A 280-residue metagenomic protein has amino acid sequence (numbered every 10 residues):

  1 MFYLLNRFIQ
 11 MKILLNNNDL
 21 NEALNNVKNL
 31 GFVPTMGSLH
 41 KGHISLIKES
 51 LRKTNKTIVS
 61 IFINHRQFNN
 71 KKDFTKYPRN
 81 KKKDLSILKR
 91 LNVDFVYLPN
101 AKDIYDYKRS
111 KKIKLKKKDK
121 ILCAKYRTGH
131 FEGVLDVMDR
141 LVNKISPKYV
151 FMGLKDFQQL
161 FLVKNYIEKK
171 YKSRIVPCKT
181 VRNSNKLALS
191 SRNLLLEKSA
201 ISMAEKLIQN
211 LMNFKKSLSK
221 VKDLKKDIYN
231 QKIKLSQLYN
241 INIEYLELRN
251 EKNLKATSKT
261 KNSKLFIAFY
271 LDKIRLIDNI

Functional and structural regions predicted by a protein language model:
F2-N240, R249, N253, K273 (+1 more regions): Nucleotidyltransferase catalytic core that binds NTPs
Y245-I280: A C-terminal functional module that forms or caps the active site or interfaces directly with catalytic machinery
